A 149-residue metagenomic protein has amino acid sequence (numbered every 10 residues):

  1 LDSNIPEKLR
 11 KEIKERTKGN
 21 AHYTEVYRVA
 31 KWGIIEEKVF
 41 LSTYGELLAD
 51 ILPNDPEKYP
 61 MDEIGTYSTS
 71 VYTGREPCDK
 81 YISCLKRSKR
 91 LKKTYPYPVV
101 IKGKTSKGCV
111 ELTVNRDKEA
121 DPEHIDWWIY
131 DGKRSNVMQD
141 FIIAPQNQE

Functional and structural regions predicted by a protein language model:
L1-E63: ADP-ribose/NAD+-binding catalytic cleft of ART/PARP-like enzymes
I5, L52-G132: ADP-ribosyltransferase catalytic core
T17, K86-K89, Q146: Generic secondary-structure transition motif, activating predominantly at the C-termini of alpha-helices
W32-S42, K107-T113, N136: Short, surface-exposed beta-strand/loop "edge" segments at domain boundaries and coil↔beta transitions
D121-E149: Active-site or metal-binding loop neighborhoods of secreted/extracellular toxin and effector enzymes
